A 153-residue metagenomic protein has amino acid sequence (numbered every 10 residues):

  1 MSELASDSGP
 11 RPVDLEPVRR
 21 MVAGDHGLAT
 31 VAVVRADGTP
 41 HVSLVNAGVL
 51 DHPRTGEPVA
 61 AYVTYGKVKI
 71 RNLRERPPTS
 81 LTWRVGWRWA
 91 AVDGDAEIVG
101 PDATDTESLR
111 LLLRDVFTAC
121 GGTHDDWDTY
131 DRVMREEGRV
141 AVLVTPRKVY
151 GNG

Functional and structural regions predicted by a protein language model:
S2-T30: Short, basic/aromatic recognition patches
S2-V13, W87-G153: Charged, gly/pro-rich active-site loop segments
L15-V18, V42-S43, G66, D128-Y130: A generic local structural motif
M21, D37, R84-G86, R132-M134: Generic marker of residues within folded, mature protein domains
H26-Y65, T79-W83, A91-V92: Short beta-strand segments
